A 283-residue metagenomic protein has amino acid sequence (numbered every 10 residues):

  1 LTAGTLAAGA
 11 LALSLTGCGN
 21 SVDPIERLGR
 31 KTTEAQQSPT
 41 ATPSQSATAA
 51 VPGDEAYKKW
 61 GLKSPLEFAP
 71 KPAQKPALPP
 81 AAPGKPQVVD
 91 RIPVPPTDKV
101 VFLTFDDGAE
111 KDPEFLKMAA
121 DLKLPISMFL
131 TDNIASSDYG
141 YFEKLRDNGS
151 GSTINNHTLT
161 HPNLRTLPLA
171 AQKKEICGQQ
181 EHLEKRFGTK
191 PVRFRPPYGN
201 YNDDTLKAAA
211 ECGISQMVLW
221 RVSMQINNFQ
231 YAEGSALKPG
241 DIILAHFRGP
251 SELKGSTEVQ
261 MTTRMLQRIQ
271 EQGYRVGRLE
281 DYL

Functional and structural regions predicted by a protein language model:
L1-T16: Sec-dependent bacterial lipoprotein signal peptides
C18-I92: N-terminal low-complexity, Pro/Thr-rich disordered segments that flank secretion/membrane-targeting signals
G61-N163, H182: Active-site beta->alpha N-cap acidic-glycine motif
P86-P95, S256-L283: C-terminal domain-boundary segment and adjacent tail
V101-F105, I126-L130, T153-N156, V192-R195 (+3 more regions): Structural recognition of the beta-strand scaffold that forms the well-ordered cores of secreted hydrolase catalytic
A120, P125-S127, T153, L169-N202 (+2 more regions): CE4/NodB-like, metal-dependent polysaccharide N-deacetylase domain that modifies extracellular/periplasmic N-acetylated
H161-L167, S251-E252: A short acidic, helix-capping loop that chelates divalent metal ions and anchors anionic groups
N200-L237, Y274-D281: His/Asp/Glu-enriched short active-site or ligand-binding loop at hydrolase and phosphoryl-transfer sites
